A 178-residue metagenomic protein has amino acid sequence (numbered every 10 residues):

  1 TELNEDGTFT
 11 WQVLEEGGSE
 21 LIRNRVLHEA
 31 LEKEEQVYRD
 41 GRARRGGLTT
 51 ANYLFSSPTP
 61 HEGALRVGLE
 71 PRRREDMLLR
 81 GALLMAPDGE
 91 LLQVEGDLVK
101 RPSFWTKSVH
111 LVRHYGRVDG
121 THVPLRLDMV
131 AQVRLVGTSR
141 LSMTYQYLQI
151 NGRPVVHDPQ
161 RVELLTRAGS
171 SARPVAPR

Functional and structural regions predicted by a protein language model:
T1-R80, P87-E90, K100-S108, Q132-R178: Structured extracytoplasmic
D97: Conserved residues at the C-terminal ends of beta-strands
